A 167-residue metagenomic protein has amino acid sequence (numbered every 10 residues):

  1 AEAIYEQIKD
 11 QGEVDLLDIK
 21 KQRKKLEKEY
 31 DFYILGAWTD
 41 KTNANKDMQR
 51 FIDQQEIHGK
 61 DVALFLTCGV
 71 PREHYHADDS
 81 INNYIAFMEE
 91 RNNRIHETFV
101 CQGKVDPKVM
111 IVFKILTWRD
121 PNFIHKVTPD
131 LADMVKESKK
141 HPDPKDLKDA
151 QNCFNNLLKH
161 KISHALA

Functional and structural regions predicted by a protein language model:
E2-I4: Short amphipathic alpha-helix
Q7-D15, F32-L35, D40-A167: FMN-binding flavodoxin-like domain, especially the glycine-rich phosphate-binding loop
V14-Q22: A short glycine-rich beta-strand->turn/loop micro-motif centered on a GG-aromatic cluster
Q22-E29: Short amphipathic alpha-helix with an adjacent loop that forms part of the alpha/beta core around
